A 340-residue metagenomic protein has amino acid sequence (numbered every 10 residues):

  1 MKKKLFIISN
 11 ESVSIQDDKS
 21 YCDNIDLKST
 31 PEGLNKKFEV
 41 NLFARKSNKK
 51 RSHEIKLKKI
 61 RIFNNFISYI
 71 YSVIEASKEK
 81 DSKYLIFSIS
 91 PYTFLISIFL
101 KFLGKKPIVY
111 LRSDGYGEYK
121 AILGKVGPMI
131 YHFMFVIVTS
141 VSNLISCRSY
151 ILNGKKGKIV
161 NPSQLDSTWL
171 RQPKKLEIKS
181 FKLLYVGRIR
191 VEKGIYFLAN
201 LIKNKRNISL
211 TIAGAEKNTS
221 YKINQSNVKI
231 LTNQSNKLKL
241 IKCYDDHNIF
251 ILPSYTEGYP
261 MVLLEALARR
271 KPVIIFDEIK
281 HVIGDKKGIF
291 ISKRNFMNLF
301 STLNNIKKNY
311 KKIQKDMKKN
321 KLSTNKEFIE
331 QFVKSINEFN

Functional and structural regions predicted by a protein language model:
I25, F181, R188-N204, S220: A conserved mid-protein helix/loop that constitutes part of the nucleotide-sugar donor-binding site
S90, K308-N340: A charged, aromatic-enriched C-terminal amphipathic alpha-helix characteristic of glycosyltransferases across folds
M129-R171: A short, active-site helix/loop in glycosyltransferases that binds the activated sugar's phosphate group
S220-S235: Nucleotide-activated donor-binding/catalytic signature segment of Leloir-type glycosyltransferases, i.e., the conserved
I241-H247: Short alpha-helical donor nucleotide-sugar binding micro-motif in glycosyltransferases
Y255: Aromatic "clamp/platform" in nucleotide-sugar-dependent glycosyltransferases that forms part of the donor/acceptor
A268, P272-I275: Short hydrophobic beta-strand element within catalytic cores of glycosyltransferases and related nucleotide-activated
G288-M297, L303-K308: Conserved acidic donor-binding segment of nucleotide-sugar-dependent glycosyltransferases
